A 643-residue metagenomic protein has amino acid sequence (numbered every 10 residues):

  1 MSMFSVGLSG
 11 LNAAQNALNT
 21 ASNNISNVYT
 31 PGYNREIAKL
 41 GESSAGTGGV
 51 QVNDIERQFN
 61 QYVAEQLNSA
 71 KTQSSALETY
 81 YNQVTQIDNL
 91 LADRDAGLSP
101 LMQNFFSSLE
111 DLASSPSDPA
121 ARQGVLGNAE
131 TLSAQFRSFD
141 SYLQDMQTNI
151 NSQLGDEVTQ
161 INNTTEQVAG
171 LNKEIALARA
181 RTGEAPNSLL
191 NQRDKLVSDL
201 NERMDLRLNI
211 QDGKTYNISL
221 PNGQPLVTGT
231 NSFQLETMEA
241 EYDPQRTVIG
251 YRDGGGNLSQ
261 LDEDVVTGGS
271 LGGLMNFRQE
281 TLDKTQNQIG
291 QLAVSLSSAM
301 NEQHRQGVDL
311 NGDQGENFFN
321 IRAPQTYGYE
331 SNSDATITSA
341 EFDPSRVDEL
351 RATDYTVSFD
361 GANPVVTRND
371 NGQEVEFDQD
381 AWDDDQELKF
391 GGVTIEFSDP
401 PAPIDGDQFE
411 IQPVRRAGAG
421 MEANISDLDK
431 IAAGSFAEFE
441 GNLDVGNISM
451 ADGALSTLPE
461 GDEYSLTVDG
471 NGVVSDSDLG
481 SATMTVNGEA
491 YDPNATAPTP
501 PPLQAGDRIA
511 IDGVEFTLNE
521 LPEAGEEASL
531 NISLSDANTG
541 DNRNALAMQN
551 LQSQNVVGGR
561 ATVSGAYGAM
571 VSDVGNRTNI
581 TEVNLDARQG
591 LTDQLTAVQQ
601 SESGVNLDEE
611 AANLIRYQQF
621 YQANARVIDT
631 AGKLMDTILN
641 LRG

Functional and structural regions predicted by a protein language model:
M1-G643: S/T-rich, low-complexity, solvent-exposed segments of bacterial secretion/appendage proteins
